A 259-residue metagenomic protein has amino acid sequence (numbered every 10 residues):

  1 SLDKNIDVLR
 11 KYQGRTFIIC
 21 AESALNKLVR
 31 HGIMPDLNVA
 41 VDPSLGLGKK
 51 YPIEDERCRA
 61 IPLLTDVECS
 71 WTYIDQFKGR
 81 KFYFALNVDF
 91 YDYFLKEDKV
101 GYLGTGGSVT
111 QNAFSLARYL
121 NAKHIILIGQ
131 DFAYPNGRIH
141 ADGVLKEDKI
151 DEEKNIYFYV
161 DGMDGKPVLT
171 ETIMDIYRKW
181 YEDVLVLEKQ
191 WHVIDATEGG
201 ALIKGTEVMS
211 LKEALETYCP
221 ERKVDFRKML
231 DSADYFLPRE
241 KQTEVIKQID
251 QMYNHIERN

Functional and structural regions predicted by a protein language model:
S1-K4, V8, G14: Structured, charged N-terminal subsegments at the starts of enzyme catalytic cores and at intra-chain domain/subunit
L9, R15-R30, G46: Histidine-anchored nucleotide/phosphate-binding helix
G14, I18, L64, K99-G107 (+5 more regions): Hydrophobic alpha-helical scaffolding
N26-K123, K166, L185-V186: Acidic/Gly/His-enriched mid-domain segments of enzyme catalytic cores or analogous surface patches that mediate
V39-L45, P52-R59, A141-Y159, E213-R222: Acidic, Ser/Thr-rich peripheral helices and adjacent loops at domain boundaries
G107, E152-G200: Polyanion-binding loop/helix "lid" in catalytic or ligand-binding cores
K123-G137: Acidic, metal-binding active-site segment of PIN/NYN-like and related structure-specific nucleases
L187-N259: Long, compositionally biased charged/polar accessory segments in the mid-to-C-terminal portions of proteins
